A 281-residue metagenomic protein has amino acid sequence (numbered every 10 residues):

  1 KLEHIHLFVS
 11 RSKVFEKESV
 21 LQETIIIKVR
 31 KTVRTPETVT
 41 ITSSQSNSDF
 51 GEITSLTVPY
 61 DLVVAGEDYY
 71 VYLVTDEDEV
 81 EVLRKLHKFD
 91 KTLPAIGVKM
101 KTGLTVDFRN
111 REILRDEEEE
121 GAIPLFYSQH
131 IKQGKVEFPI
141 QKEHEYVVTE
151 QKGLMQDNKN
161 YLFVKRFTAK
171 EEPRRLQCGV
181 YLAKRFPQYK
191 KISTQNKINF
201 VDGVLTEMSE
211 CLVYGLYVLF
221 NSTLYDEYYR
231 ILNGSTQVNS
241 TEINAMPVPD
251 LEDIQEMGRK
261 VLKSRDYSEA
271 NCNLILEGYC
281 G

Functional and structural regions predicted by a protein language model:
K1-K91: Signature of N6-adenine DNA methyltransferases within the class I
D78-D266, A270-I275, C280: Polybasic, glycine- and aromatic-enriched phosphate-binding surface used to engage nucleic acids
